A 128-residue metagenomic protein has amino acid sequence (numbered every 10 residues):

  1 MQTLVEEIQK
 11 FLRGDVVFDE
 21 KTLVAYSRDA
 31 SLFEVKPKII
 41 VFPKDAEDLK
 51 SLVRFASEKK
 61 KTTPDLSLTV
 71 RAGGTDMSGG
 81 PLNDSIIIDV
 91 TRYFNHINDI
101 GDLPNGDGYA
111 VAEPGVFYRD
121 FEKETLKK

Functional and structural regions predicted by a protein language model:
L4, D48, F117: Short phosphate-engaging motifs
L4-I8, F55-A56: Short amphipathic alpha-helices in soluble, non-transmembrane regions that often serve as interface/regulatory elements
E7-S27: Conserved oxyanion/phosphate-binding beta-strand-loop segments in alpha/beta enzyme cores
Q9, D19-E20, I39, D45 (+1 more regions): Intrinsic-disorder/low-complexity, polar/charged segments
F11-R13, T63, K127: Short, well-ordered coil/turn elements that cap or connect secondary structure elements
V24, R28-F94, A112-P114, E122-T125: Glycine-rich N-terminal segment of FAD-binding domains in flavoprotein oxidoreductases, spanning the beta-loop-helix
D99-G106, V111-K128: Hydrophobic, small-residue-rich alpha-helical packing segments that form membrane-like cores
